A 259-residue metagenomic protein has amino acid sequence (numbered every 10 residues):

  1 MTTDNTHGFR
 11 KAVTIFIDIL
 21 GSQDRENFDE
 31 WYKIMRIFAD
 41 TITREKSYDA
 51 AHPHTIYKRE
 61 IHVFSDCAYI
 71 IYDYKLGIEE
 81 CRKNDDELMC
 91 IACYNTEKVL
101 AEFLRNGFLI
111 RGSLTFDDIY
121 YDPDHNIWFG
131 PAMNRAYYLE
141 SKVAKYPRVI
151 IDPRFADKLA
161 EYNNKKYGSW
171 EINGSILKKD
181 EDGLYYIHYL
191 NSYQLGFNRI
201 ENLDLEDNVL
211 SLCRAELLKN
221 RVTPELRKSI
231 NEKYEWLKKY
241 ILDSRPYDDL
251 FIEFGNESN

Functional and structural regions predicted by a protein language model:
T2-K98, R105: Catalytic NTP-binding/metal-coordinating core of nucleotidyl cyclase/transferase enzymes
L20, T115, R154: Anionic group-transfer/hydrolysis microenvironments
D24-N27, D73, D122-P131, A160-N163: A short acidic (Asp/Glu
D85-D86, Y121-E140: Catalytic-core segments of nucleotide cyclases and related cyclic-nucleotide turnover enzymes
N95-F103, I119-Y121, G130-M133: A contiguous catalytic/ligand-binding core that recognizes phosphate-bearing ligands
R105, R111-G112, M133-F155: Catalytic/regulatory signature loops of cyclic-dinucleotide turnover enzymes and related class III nucleotidyl cyclases
F108-Y121: A short glycine-enriched loop-to-beta-strand structural element that forms part of the catalytic core of nucleotide
K145-N259: Intrinsically disordered, glycine/charged-rich C-terminal tails and inter-domain linkers that flank nucleotidyl cyclase
